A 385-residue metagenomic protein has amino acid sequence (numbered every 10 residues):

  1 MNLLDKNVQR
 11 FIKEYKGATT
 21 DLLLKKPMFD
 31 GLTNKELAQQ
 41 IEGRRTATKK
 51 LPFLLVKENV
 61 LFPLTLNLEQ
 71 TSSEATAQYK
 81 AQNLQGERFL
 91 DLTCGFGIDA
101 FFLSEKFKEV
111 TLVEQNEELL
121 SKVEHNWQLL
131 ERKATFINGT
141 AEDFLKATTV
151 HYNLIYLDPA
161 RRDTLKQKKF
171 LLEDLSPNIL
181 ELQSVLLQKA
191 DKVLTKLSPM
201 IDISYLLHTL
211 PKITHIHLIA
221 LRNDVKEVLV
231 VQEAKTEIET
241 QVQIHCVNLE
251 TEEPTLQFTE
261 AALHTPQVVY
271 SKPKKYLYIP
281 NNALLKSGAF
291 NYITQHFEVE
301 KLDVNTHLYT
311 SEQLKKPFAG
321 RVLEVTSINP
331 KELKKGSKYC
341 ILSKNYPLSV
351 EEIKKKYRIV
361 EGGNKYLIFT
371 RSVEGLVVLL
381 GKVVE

Functional and structural regions predicted by a protein language model:
M1-E385: SAM-dependent transferase fold signal centered on methyltransferase-like domains, encompassing both Class I
